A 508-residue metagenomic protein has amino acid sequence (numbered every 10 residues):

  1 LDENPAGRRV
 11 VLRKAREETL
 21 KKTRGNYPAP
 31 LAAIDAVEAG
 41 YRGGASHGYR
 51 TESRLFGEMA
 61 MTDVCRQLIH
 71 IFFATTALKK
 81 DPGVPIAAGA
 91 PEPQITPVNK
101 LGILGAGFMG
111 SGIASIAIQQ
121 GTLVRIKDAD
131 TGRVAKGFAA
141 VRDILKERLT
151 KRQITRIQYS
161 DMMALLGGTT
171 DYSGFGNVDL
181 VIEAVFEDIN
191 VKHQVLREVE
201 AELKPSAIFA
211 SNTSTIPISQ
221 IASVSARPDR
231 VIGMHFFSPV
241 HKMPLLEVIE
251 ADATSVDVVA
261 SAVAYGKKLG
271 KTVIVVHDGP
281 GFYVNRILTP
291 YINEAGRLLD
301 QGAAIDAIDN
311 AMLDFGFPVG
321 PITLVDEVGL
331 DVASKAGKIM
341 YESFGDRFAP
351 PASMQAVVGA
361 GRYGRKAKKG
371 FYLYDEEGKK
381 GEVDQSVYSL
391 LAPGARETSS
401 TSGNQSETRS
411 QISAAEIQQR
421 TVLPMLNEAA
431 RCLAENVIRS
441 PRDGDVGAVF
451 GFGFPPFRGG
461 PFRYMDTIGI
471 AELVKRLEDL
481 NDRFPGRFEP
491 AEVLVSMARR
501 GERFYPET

Functional and structural regions predicted by a protein language model:
L1-T508: N-terminal glycine-rich phosphate-binding loop for ADP-containing cofactors
